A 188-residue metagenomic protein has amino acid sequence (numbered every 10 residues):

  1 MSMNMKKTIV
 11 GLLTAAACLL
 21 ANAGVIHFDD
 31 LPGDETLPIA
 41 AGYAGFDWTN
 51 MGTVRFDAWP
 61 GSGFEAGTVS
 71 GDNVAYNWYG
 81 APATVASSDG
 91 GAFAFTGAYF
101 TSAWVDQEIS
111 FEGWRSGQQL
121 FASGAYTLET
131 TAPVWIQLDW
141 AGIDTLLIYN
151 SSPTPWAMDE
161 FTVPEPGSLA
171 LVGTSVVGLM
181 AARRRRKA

Functional and structural regions predicted by a protein language model:
S2-V10: Bacterial N-terminal signal peptides that target proteins for export
M5, A17, F111, G167-V172: N-terminal hydrophobic or amphipathic segments with adjacent small-residue motifs that include Sec signal peptides
G11-C18: Bacterial N-terminal signal peptides
L12, Y79, S87, G173-T174: Residue-level detector of transmembrane insertion/anchoring sites
L19-A23: Sec/Tat signal peptide C-region and signal peptidase I cleavage site
G24-T162: Surface-exposed, well-ordered secondary-structure segments
E165-R183: A short, hydrophobic C-terminal helix/tail in secreted or cell-surface proteins
R185-A188: Short, charged juxtamembrane terminal tails flanking transmembrane helices
